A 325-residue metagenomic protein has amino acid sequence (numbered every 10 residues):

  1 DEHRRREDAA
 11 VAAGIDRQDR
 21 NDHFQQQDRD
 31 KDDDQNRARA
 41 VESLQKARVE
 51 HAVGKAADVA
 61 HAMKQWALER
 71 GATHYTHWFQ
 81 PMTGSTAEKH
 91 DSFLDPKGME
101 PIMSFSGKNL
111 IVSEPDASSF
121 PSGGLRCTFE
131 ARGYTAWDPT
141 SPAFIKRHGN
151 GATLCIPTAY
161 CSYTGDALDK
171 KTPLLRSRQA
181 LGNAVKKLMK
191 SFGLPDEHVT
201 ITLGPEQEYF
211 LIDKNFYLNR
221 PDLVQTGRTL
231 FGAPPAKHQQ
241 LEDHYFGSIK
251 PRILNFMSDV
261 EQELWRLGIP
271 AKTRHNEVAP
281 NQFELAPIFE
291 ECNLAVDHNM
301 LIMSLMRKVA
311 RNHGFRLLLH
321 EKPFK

Functional and structural regions predicted by a protein language model:
D1-Q35, K46: Short, strongly patterned local motifs
A9, A13, D22, R39 (+5 more regions): Residue-level marker of intrinsically disordered, low-complexity segments enriched for small/polar residues
A13-G14, K64-W66, V199: Alpha-helical interaction segments
R20, D33-S106, I111-F129: Histidine/acidic residue-rich metal-binding segments in metalloenzymes
D28, D32-Q35, R39, R176 (+1 more regions): Alpha-helix boundary/N-cap detector
D30, R126-C127, P235, E242: Short, intrinsically disordered/low-complexity patches at protein termini and at juxtamembrane boundaries
R132-H320, F324-K325: Glycine-rich, acidic/polar active-site loops that bind/position phosphate-bearing ligands
